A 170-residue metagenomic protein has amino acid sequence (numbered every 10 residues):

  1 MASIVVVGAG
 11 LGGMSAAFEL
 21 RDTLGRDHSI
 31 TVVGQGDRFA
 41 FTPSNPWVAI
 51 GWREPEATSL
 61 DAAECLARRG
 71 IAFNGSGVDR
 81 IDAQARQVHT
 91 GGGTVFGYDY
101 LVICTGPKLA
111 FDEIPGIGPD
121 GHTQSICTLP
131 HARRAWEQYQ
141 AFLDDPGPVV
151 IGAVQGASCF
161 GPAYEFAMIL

Functional and structural regions predicted by a protein language model:
M1-S3, P146-G147: Intrinsically disordered, low-complexity proline-rich regions
A2-A72, G156-I169: Beta1-alpha1 glycine-rich phosphate/pyrophosphate-binding loop at the start of Rossmann-like nucleotide-binding domains
G70-A167: FAD-binding core/adjacent interface of flavoenzyme oxidoreductases
